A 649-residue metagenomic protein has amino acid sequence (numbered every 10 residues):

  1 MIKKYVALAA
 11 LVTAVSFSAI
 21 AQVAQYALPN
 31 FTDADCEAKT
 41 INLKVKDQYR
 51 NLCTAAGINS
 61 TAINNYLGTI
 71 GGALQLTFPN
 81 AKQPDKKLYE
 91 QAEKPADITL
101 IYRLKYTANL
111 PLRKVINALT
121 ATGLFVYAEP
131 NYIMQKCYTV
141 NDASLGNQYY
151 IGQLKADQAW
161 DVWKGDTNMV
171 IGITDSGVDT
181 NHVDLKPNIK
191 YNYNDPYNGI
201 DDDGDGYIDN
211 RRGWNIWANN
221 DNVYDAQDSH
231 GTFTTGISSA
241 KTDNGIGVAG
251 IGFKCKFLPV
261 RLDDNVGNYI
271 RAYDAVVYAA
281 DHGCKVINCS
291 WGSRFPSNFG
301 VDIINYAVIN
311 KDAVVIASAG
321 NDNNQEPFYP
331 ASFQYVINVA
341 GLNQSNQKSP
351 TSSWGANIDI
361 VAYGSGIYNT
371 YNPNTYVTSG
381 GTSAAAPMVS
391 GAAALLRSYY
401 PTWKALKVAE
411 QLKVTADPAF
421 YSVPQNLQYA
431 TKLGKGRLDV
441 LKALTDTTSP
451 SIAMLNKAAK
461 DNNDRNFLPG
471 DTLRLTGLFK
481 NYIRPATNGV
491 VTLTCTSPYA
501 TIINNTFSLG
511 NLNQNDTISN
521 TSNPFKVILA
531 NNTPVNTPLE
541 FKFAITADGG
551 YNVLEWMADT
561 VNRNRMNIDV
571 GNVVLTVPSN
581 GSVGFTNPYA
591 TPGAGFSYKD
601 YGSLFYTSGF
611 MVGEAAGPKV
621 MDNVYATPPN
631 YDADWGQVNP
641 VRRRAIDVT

Functional and structural regions predicted by a protein language model:
V12, S16-A92, L124-T139, K155-D157: Autoinhibitory N-terminal propeptides
Q83-R103, K114-V170, S176-I189, F295: Protease zymogen maturation seam
C137-V140, W214, A218, V223 (+7 more regions): Substrate-binding/specificity loop regions of serine endopeptidase catalytic domains, predominantly subtilases
D157-Y269, P296, S332-Y335, S345-N346 (+2 more regions): Subtilisin-like serine protease catalytic core
T235-S238, L258-N265, K285-C289, D312-A313 (+2 more regions): Hydrolase catalytic cores
T501-T533: Intrinsically disordered, low-complexity Pro/Gly/Ser/Thr-rich segments with frequent PxxP/GP/PP motifs and embedded
P524-D569: Terminal connector regions
V612-T649: Extended, loop-rich substrate-binding clefts of extracytoplasmic carbohydrate-active enzymes
